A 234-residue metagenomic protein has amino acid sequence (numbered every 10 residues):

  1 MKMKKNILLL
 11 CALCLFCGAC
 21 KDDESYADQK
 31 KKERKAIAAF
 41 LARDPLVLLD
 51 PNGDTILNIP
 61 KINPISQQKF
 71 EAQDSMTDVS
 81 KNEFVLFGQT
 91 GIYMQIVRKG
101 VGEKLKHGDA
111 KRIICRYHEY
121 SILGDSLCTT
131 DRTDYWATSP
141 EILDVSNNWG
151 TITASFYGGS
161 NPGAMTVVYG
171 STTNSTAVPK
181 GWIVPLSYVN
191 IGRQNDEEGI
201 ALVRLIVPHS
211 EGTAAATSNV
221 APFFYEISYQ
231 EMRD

Functional and structural regions predicted by a protein language model:
M1-C20: Sec-dependent bacterial lipoprotein signal peptides
C20-D234: Cross-family detector of peptidyl-prolyl cis-trans isomerase
